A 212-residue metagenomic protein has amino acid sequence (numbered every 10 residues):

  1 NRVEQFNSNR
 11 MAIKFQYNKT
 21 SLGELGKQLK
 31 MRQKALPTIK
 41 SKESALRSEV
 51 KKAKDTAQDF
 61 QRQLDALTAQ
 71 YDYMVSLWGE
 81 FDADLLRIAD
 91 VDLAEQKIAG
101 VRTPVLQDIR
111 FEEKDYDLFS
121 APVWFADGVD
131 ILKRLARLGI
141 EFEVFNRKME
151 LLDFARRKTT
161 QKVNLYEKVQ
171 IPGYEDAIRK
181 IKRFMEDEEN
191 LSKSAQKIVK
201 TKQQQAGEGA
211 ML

Functional and structural regions predicted by a protein language model:
F6-L212: Charge-rich amphipathic alpha-helical interaction elements
